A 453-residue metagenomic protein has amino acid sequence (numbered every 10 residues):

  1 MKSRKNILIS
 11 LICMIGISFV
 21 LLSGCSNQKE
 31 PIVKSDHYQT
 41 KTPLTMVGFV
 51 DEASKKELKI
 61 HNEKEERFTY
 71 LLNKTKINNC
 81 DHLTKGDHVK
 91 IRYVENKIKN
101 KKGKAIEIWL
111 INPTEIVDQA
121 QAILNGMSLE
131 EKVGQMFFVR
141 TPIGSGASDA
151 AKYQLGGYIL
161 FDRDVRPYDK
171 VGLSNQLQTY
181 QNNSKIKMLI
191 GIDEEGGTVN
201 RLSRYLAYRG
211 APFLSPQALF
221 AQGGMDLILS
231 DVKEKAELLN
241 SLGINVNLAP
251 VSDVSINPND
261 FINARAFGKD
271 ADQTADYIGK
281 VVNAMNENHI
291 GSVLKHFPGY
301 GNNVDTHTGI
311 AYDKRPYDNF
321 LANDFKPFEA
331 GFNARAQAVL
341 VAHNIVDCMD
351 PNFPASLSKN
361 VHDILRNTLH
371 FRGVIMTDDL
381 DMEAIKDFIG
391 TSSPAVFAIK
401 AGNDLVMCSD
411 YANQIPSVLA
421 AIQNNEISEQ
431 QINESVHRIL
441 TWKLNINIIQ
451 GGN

Functional and structural regions predicted by a protein language model:
K2, C13-E63, N79-I116: Short, flexible, surface-exposed loop segments at domain boundaries
E66-D81: Beta-strand/loop nucleic-acid-binding surfaces
E115-D149, T368, F388-N453: Preference for extracellular/luminal or secreted protein segments
G134-Q135, G156, K185-I190, I244-N245 (+3 more regions): Short, well-ordered coil/turn segments that N-cap beta-strands
A151-T274, H296, G301-K314, A342-L357 (+1 more regions): Enzymes and membrane/adaptor proteins characterized by extended Gly/Ser/Thr/Asp/Glu-rich, aromatic-dotted
Y180-K187, K269-I290, A355-M376: Alpha-helix-loop-beta-strand connector modules within alpha/beta enzyme cores
Y277-V293, N323-A336: Phosphate/pyrophosphate-binding betaalpha-module
